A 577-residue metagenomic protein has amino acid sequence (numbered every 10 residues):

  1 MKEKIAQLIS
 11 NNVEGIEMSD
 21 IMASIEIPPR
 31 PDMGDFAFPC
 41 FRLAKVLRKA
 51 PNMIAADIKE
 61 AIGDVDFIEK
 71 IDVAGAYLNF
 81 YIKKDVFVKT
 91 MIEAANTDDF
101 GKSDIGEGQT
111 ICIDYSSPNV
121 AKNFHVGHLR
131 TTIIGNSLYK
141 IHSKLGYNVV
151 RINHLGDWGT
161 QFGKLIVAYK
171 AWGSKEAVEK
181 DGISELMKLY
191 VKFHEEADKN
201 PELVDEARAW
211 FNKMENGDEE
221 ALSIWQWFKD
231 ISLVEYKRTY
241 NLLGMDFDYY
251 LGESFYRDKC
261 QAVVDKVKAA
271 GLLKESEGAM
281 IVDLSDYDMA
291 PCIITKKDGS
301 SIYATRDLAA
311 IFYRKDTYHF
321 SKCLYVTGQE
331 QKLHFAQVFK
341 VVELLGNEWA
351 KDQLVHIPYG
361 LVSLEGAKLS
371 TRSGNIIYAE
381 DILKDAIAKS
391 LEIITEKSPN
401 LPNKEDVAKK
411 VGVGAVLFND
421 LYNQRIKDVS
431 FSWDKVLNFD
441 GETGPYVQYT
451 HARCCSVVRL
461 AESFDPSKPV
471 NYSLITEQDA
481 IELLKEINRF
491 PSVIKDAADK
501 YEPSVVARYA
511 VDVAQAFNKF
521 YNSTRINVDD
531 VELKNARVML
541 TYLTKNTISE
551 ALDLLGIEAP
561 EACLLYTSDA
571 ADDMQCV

Functional and structural regions predicted by a protein language model:
M1-V88, T97, K102-L565: Non-catalytic interaction-recognition regions
Y566-A571: Conserved small/polar residues in nucleotide/adenosyl-binding loops
